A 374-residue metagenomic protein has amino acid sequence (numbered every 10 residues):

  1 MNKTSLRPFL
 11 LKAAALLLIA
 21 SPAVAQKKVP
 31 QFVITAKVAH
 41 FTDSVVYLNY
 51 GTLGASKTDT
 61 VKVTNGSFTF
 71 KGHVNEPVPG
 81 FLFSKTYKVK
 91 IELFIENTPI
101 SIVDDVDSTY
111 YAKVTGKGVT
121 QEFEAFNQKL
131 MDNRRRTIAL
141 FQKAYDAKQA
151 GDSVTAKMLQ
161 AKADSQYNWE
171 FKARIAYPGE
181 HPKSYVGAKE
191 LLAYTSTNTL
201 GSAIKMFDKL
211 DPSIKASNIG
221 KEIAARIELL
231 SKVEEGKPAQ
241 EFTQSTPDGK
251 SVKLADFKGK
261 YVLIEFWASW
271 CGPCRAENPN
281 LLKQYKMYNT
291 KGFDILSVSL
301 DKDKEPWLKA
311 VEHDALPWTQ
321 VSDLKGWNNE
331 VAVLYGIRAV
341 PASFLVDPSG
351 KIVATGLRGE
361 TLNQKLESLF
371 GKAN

Functional and structural regions predicted by a protein language model:
M1-F32, A373: Bacterial Sec-dependent N-terminal signal peptides
Q26-K172: A non-transmembrane, solvent-exposed segment enriched in polar/low-complexity residues
E180-S184, T197, S213-K221: Short solvent-exposed coil/turn linkers within tandem alpha-helical repeat scaffolds
K221-A255, W318, Q364-K372: N-terminal "domain-start" segment that seeds a small globular fold
T243-S245, L308-P348: Short, internal strand/loop/helix patches that form the active-site neighborhood or redox-interaction surface
K258, F266-K283: Conserved redox-active cysteine motifs that mediate thiol-disulfide chemistry, especially di-cysteine Cys-X(1-2)-Cys
A276-V298, S368-A373: Conserved helix-turn-beta segment immediately C-terminal to the redox Cys motif in thioredoxin-like folds
P348-N374: Thiol-/selenol-based redox modules, centered on thioredoxin-like and closely related oxidoreductase domains
